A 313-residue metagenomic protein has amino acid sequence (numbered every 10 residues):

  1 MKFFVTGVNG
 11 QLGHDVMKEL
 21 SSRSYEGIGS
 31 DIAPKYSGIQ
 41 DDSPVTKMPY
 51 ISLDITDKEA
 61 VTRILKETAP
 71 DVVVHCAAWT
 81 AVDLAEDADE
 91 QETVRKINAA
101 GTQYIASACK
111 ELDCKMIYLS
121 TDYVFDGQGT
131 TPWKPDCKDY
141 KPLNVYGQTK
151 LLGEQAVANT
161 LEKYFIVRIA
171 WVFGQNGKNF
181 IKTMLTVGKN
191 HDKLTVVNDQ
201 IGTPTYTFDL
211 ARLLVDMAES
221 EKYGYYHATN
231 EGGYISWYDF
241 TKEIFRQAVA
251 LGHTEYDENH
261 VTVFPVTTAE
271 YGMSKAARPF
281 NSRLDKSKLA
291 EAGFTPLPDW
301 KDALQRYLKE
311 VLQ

Functional and structural regions predicted by a protein language model:
M1-S24: N-terminal Rossmann NAD(P)H-binding glycine-rich loop of SDR-like oxidoreductase domains
Y36-S37, W237, F264-K286, P298: Active-site loop of classical SDR/Rossmann-like NAD(P)-dependent oxidoreductases, centered on the catalytic Tyr-X3-Lys
S52-I97: NAD(P)H-binding glycine-rich loop region in Rossmannoid oxidoreductase-like domains and their noncatalytic homologs
E92-Y104, V124-V167, W171-V172: Catalytic helix-loop patch of NAD(P)-dependent Rossmann-fold dehydrogenases
Q155-D216: NAD(P)-dependent short-chain dehydrogenase/reductase
Q175, Q200-D209, T229-Q247, R306: Substrate-binding strand-loop-helix patch in Rossmann-like NAD(P)-dependent oxidoreductase/epimerase domains
S220-S274: Mid/C-terminal beta-alpha module of Rossmann-like enzyme folds, strongest in SDR-family dehydrogenases/epimerases
A290, P298-Q313: Amphipathic terminal alpha-helices
